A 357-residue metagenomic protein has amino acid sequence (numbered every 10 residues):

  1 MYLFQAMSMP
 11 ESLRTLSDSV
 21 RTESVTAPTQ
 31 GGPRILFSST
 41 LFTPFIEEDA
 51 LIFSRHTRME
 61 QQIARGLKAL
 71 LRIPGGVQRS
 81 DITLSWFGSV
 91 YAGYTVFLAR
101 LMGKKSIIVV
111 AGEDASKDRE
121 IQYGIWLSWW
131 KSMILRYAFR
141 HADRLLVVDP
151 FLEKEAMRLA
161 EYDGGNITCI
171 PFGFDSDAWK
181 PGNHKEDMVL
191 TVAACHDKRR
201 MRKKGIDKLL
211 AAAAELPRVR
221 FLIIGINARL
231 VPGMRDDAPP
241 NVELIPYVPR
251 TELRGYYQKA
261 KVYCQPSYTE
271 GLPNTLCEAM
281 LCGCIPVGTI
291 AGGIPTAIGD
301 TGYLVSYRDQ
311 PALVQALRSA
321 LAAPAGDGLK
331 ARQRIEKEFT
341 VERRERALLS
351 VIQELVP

Functional and structural regions predicted by a protein language model:
W126-L145: Membrane-proximal helix-turn-helix segments that form the acceptor-binding/catalytic region of lipid-linked
F139, G255-A260: Short alpha-helical donor nucleotide-sugar binding micro-motif in glycosyltransferases
R140-K180, V189-A194: Donor nucleotide-sugar binding/catalytic pocket of nucleotide-sugar-dependent glycosyltransferases
G182-L216, L222: Conserved donor-binding/catalytic core segment of Leloir-type glycosyltransferases
P232-R254: Nucleotide-activated donor-binding/catalytic signature segment of Leloir-type glycosyltransferases, i.e., the conserved
Y268: Aromatic "clamp/platform" in nucleotide-sugar-dependent glycosyltransferases that forms part of the donor/acceptor
I285-G288: Short hydrophobic beta-strand element within catalytic cores of glycosyltransferases and related nucleotide-activated
Y303-Q310, S319-A325: Conserved acidic donor-binding segment of nucleotide-sugar-dependent glycosyltransferases
